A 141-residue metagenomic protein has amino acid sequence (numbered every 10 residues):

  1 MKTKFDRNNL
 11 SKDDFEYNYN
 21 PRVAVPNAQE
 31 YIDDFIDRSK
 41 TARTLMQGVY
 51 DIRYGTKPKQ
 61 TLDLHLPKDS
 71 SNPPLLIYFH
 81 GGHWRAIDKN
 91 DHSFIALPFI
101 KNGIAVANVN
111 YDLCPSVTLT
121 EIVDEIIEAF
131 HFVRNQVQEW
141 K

Functional and structural regions predicted by a protein language model:
M1-N8: Basic/polar N-terminal segments that are highly enriched at the extreme N-terminus, encompassing both cleavable
L10-Y19: Short, contiguous pre-domain boundary segments
N18-S71: N-terminal cap/lid segment of alpha/beta-hydrolase-fold proteins
R22, H83, L113: Short histidine/acidic/glycine/proline-rich micro-motifs that form metal- and phosphate-coordinating active-site loops
N72-G82: Short beta-strand element of the alpha/beta-hydrolase
L75, I100-A107, D112: A fold-wide structural signal in alpha/beta-hydrolase
I87-I95, A107-K141: Catalytic nucleophile-loop/oxyanion-hole region of alpha/beta-hydrolase and closely related hydrolase-like folds
